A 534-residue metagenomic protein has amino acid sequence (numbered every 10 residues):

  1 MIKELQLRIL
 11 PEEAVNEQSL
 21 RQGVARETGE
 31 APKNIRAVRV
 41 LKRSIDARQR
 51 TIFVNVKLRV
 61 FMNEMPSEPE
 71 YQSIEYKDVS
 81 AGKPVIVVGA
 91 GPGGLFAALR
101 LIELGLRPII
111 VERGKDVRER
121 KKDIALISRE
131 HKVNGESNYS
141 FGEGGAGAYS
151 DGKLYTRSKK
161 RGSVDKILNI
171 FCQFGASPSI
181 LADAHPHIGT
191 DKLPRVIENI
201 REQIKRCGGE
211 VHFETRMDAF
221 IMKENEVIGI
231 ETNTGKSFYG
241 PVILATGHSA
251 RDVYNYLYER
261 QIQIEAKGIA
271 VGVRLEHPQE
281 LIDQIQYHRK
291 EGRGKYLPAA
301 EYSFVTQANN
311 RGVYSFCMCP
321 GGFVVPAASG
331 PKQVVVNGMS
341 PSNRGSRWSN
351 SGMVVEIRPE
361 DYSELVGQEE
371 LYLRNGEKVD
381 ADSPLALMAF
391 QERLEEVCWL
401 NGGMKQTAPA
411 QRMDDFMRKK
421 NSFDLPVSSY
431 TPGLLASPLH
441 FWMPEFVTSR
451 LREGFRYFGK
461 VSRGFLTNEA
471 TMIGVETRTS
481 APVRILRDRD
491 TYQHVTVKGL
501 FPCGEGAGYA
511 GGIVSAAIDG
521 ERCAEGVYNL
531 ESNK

Functional and structural regions predicted by a protein language model:
M1-V54, L58-Y149, K153-F174, P178-K534: Residues forming the flavin
